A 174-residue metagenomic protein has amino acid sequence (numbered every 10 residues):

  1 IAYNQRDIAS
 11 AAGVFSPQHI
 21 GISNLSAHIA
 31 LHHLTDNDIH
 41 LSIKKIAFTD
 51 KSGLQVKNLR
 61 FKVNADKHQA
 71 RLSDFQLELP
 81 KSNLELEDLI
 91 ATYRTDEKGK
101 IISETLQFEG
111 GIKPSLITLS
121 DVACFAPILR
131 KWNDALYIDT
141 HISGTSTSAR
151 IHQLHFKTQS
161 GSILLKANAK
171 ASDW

Functional and structural regions predicted by a protein language model:
I1-W174: N-terminal targeting/secretion presequences
